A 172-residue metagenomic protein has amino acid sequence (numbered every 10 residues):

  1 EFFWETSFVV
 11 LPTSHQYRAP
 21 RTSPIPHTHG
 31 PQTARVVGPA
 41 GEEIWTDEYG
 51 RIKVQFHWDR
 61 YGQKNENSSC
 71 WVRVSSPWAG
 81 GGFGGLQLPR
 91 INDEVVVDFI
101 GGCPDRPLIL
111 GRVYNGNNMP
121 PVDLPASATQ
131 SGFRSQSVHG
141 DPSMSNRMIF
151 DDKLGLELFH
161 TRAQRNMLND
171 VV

Functional and structural regions predicted by a protein language model:
E1-P12: Extended, domain-scale alpha-helical bundle/helix-rich regions
F3-E5, P24, P31: Active-site-adjacent "lid" and substrate-binding segments of diverse enzymatic cores
T13, T28-V172: Structural signature for extended repeat/solenoid scaffolds and their inter-repeat hinge/linker regions, spanning
Y17-T28: Short aromatic-glycine motifs in intrinsically disordered, low-complexity regions
